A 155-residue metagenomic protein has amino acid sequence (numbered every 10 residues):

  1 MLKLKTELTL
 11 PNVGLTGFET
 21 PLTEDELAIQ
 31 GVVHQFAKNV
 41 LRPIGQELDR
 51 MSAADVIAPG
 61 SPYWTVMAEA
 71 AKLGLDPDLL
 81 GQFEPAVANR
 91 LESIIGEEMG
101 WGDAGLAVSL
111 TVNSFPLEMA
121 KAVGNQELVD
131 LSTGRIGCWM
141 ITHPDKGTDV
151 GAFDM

Functional and structural regions predicted by a protein language model:
M1-D25: Intrinsic disorder at enzyme termini
K5, N12-T16, L41, D49 (+2 more regions): Generic signal for short, ordered secondary-structure residues within or immediately flanking folded domains
G14-T23, R42-S61: Glycine-rich cofactor-pocket loops
E26-Q30: N-terminal amphipathic, basic-rich helices that act as targeting or association modules
L48-M155: Glycine-rich flavin
